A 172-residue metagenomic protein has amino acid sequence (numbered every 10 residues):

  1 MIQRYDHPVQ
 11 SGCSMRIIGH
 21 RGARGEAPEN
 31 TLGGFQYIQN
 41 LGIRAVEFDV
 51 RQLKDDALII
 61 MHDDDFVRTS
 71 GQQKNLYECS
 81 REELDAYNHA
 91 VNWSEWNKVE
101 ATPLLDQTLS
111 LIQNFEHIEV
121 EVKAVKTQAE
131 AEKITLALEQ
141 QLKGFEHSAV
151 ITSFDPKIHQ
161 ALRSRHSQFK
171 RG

Functional and structural regions predicted by a protein language model:
M1-G172: Phosphate-group recognition and catalysis centered on beta-loop-alpha active-site segments
